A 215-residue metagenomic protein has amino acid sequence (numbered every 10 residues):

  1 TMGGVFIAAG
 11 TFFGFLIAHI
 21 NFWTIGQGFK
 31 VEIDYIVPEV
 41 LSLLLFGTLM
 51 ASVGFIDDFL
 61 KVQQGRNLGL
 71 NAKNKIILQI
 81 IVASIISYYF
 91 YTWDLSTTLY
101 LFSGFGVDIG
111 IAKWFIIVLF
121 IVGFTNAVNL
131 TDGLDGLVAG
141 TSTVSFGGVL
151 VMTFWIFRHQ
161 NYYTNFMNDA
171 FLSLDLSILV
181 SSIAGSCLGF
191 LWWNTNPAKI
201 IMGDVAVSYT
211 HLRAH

Functional and structural regions predicted by a protein language model:
T1-R213: "…together with the soluble PPM/PP2C metallo-phosphatase catalytic core" -> "…together with the soluble PPM/PP2C
